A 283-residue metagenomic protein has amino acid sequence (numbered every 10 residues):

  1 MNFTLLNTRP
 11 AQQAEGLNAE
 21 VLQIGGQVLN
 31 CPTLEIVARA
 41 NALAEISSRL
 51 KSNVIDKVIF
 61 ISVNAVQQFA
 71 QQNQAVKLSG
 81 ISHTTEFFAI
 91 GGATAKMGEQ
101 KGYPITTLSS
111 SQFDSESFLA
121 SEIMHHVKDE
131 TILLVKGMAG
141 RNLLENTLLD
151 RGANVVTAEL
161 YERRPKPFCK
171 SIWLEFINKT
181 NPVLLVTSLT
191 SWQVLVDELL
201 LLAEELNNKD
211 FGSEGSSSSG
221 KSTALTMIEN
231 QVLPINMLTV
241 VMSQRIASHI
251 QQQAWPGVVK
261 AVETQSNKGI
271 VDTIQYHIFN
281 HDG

Functional and structural regions predicted by a protein language model:
M1-G215, G220-G283: Signature of uroporphyrinogen-III synthase
